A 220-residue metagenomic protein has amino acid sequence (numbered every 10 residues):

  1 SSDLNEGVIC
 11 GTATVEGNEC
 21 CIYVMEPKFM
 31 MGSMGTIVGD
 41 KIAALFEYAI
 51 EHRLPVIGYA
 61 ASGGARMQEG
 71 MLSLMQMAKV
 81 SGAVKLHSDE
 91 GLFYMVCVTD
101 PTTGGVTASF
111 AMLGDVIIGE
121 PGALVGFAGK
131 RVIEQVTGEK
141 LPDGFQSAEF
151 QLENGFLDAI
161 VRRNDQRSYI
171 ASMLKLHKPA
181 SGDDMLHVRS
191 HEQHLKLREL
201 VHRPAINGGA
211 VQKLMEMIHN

Functional and structural regions predicted by a protein language model:
L4-E6, G32-E47: Glycine-rich anion/phosphate-binding loops
A13-V24, K41-A65: A structural preference for short, pocket-lining loop segments at secondary-structure junctions
V24-S33: Short, basic, glycine/proline-bearing loop/turn elements
G35-K41, Y59, S73-K79: Glycine-rich phosphate- or other oxyanion-binding loops that anchor nucleotides, phosphorylated ligands
G63-G182: Conserved catalytic cores of soluble enzyme domains, especially glycine-rich substrate-binding beta-alpha loops
P142, F150-L152, N164-N220: N-terminal organellar transit peptides
